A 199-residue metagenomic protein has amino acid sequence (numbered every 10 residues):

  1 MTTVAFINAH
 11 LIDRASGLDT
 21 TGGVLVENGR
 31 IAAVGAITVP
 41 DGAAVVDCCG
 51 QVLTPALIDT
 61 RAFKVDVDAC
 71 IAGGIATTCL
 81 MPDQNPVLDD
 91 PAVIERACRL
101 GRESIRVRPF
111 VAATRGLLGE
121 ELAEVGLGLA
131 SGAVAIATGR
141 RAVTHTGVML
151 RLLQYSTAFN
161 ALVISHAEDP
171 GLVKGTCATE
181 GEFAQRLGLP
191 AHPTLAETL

Functional and structural regions predicted by a protein language model:
M1-P40: N-terminal metal-binding scaffold of metallo-dependent hydrolase/deaminase domains
T2-F6, V39-M81: Replace "His-x-His-based motif
A9, V24, G29, G50 (+6 more regions): Divalent metal-coordination and catalytic microenvironments
S16, A62, D169: Short, glycine/acidic-enriched loop or turn micro-motifs at the edges of active sites
S16-G17, Q51, I58, T194: Short capping/connector residues at structural and topological boundaries
R30, L57-K64, T194-L199: Short, intrinsically disordered, charge-balanced linker/junction segments flanking boundaries in proteins
I71-T176: Divalent-metal coordination cores built from histidine and acidic residues
G181-L195: Glycine-rich phosphate-binding "P-loop"
